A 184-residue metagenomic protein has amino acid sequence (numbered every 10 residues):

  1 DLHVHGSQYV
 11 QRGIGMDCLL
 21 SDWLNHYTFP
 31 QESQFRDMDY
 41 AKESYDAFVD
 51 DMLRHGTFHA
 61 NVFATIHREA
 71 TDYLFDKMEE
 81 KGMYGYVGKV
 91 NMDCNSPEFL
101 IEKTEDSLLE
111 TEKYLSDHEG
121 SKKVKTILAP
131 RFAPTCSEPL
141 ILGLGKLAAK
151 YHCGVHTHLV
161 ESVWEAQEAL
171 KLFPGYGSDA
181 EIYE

Functional and structural regions predicted by a protein language model:
D1, F63, E181-E184: Proteins with a high burden of low-complexity, intrinsically disordered sequence enriched in S/T/G/P/A and R, requiring
D1-I14: Di-metal (Zn2+ and/or Mg2+/Mn2+) metal-binding site signature of metallo-dependent hydrolases with the MBL/beta-CASP
L2-V4, H55, T157: Single, functionally critical "micro-switch" positions that shape active/binding sites and transmembrane helices
H5, T65, V160: Catalytic metal-binding/acid-base residues of hydrolase active sites
R12-M83, S107-G120: Alpha-helical scaffold segments that flank or form the walls of functional sites
E69-E184: Metal-coordinating catalytic core of metallo-dependent amide/deamination hydrolases
